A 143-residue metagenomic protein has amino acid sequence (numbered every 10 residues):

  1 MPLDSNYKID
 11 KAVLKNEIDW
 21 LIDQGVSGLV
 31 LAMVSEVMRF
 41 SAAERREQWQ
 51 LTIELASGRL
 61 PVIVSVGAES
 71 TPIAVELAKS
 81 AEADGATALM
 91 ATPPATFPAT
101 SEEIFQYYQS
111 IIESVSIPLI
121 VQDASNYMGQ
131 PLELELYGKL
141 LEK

Functional and structural regions predicted by a protein language model:
P2-P131, Y137: Active-site beta->alpha loop and helix N-cap motifs at the rims of alpha/beta catalytic domains
Y137-K143: Active-site/ligand-binding-proximal alpha/beta "capping" segment
